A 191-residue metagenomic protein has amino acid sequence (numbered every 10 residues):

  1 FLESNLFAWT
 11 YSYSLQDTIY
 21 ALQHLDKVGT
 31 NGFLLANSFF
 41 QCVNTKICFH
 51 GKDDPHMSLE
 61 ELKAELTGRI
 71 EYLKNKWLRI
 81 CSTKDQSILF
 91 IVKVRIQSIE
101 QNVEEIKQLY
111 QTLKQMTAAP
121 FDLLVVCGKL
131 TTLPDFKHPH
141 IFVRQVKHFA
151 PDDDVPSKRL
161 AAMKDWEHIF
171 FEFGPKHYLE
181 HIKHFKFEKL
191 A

Functional and structural regions predicted by a protein language model:
F1-A191: Extracellular glycan-modifying ectodomains
